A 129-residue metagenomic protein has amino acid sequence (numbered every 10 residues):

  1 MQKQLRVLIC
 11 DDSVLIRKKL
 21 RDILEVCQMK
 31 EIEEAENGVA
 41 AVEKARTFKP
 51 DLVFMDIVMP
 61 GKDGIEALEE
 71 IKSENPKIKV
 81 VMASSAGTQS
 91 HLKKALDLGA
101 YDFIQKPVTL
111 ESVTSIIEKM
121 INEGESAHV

Functional and structural regions predicted by a protein language model:
V14-E33: Two-component/phosphorelay signaling modules centered on CheY-like receiver
N37-A40, D63-E66: Acidic catalytic/metal-coordinating carboxylates
F48-F54: Active-site beta3 strand of CheY-like receiver
M59: Receiver (REC) domain active-site loop signature in two-component systems and cognate sites in sensor histidine kinases
A86-G87: Short, conserved "switch-loop" micro-motifs in signal-transduction and mechanochemical regulators
V108-I117: C-terminal output helix
